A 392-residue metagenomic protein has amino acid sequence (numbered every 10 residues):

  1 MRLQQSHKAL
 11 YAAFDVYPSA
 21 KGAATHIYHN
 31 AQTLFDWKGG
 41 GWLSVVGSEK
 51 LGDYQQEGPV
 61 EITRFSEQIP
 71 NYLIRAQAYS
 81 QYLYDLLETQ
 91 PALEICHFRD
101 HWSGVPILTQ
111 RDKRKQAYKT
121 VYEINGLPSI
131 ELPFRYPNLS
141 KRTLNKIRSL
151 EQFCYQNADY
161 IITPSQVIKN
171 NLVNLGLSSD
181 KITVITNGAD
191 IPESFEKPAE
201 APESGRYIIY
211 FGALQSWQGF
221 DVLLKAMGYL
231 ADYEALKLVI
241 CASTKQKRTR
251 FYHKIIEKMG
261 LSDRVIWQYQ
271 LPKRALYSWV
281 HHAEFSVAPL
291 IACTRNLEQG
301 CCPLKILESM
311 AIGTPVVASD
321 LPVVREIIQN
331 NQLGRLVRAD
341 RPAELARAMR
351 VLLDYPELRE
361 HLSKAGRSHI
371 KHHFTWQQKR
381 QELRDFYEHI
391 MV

Functional and structural regions predicted by a protein language model:
L10-A12, E200-M227, L238-V239: Conserved donor-binding/catalytic core segment of Leloir-type glycosyltransferases
S48-E49, K237-H253: Glycosyltransferase donor-sugar binding loop
S80, Y84-D85, V105-P106, Y122 (+2 more regions): Membrane-proximal helix-turn-helix segments that form the acceptor-binding/catalytic region of lipid-linked
D159, V280-Q299, T314: Acidic donor-binding loop of glycosyltransferase active sites
V167, G188: Carbohydrate-associated surface elements
R250-Y277, F285: Nucleotide-activated donor-binding/catalytic signature segment of Leloir-type glycosyltransferases, i.e., the conserved
I306, N330-N331, R335-P342, V351-E357: Conserved acidic donor-binding segment of nucleotide-sugar-dependent glycosyltransferases
E344, V351, L358-H373, E382-D385: A short, well-ordered alpha-helix in the C-terminal region of glycosyltransferases
